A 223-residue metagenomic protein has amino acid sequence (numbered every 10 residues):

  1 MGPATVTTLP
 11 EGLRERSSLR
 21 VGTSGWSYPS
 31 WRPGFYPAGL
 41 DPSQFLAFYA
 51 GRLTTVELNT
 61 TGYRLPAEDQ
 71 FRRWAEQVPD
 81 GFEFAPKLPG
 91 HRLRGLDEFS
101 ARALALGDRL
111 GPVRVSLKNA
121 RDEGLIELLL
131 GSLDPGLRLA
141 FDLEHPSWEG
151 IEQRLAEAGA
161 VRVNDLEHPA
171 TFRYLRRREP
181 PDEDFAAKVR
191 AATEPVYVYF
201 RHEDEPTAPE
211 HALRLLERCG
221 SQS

Functional and structural regions predicted by a protein language model:
M1-S223: Residues lining hydrophobic/aromatic ligand-binding pockets adjacent to catalytic sites
